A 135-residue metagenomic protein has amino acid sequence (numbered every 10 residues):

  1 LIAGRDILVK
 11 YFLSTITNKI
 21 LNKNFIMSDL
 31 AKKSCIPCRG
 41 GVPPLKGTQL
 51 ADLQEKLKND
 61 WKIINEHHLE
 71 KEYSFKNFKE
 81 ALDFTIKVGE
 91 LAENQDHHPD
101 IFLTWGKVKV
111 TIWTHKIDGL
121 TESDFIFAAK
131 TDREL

Functional and structural regions predicted by a protein language model:
G4-I26: Short, Lys/Arg-enriched N-terminal segments with co-localized hydrophobic residues within the first ~10-30 amino acids
I26-D60, I64-E70, K76-L82, I86-L135: Long, contiguous binding/interaction regions
